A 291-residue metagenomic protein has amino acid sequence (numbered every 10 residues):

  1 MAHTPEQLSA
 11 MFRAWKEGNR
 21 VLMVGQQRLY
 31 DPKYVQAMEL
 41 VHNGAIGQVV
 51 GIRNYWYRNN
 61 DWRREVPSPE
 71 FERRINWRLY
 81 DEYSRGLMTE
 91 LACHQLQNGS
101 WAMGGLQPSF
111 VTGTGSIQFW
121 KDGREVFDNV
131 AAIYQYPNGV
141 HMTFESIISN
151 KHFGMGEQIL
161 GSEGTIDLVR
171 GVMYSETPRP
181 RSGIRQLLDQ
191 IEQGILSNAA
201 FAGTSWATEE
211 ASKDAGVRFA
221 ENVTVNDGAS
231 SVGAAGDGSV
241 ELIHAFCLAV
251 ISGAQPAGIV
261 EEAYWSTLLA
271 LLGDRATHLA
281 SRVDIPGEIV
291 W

Functional and structural regions predicted by a protein language model:
M1-V21: Rossmann-fold NAD(P)-binding glycine/threonine-rich loop
E6, A10, E72, G238-A245: Generic alpha-helical secondary structure signal
M11, A37, L272: Aromatic/hydrophobic pocket-lining residues that form π-stacking "cages" and hydrophobic walls in ligand
K16-V24, R28-R124, Y134, M155-Q158 (+1 more regions): Predominantly a Rossmann-like dinucleotide-binding segment in NAD(P)-dependent oxidoreductases
L22-G25, T143-E145, I259: Short catalytic-loop micro-motif centered on adjacent basic/acidic residues
E90-L91, Q95-A102, T112, I117-D122 (+2 more regions): C-terminal helical cap and adjacent loop that interface with cofactors, partners, or active-site loops
I133-N138, G161: Active-site beta-strand termini and strand-to-loop segments that position acidic
M142, I148-S149, G164: Phosphate/diphosphate-binding loops
